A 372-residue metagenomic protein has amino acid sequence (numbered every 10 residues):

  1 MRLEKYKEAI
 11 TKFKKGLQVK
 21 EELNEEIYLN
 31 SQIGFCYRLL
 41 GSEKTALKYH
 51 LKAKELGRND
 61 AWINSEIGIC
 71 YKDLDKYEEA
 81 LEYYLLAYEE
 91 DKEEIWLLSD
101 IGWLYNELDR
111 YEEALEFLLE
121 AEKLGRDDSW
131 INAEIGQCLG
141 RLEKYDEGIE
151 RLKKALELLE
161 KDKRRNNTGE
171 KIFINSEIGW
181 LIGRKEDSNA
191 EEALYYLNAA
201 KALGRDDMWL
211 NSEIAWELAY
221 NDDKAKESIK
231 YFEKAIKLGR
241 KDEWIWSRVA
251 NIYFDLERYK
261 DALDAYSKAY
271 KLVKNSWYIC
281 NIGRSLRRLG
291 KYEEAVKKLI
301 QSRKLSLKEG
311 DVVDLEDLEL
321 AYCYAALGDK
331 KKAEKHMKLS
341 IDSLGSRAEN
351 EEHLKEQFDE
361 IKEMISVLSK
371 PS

Functional and structural regions predicted by a protein language model:
R2, L39, D73, E107 (+7 more regions): Register position in tetratricopeptide repeats
Y6, E43, Y77, Y111 (+6 more regions): TPR-repeat structural position
A9, A46, A80, A114 (+6 more regions): Single-residue signature of alpha-solenoid repeat helices
E21-N24, R58, K92, R126 (+7 more regions): Short coil turns that delineate tetratricopeptide repeat
E25-Y28, W62, W96, W103 (+7 more regions): Start-of-helix register in tetratricopeptide repeats
F35, I69, W103, Q137 (+5 more regions): Residue-level recognition of tetratricopeptide repeat
